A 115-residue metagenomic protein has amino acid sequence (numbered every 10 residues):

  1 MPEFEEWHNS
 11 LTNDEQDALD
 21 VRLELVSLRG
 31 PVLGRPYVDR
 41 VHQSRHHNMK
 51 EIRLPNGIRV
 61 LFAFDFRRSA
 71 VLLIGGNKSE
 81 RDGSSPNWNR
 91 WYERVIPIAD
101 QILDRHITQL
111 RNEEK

Functional and structural regions predicted by a protein language model:
M1-P2, P36, D65, N77: Alpha-helix initiation/capping motif
M1-R22, N87, L103-D104, T108-K115: Arg/Lys-rich, positively charged N-terminal/basic patches that mediate binding to nucleic acids
E3, A18, R29-P31, D39 (+4 more regions): Residue-level signal for well-ordered alpha-helical segments
E3-W7, R22, V26, G30-L33 (+3 more regions): Generic alpha-helix detector with strongest preference for long hydrophobic helices that associate with membranes
E15, L19-R22, Y37, N48 (+3 more regions): Amphipathic alpha-helical interface surfaces
Q16-L19, S27, G34, H46-M49 (+2 more regions): Residues in flexible loops and secondary-structure boundaries
L25-L54, E113-K115: A short, surface-exposed loop/turn module that caps and links secondary-structure elements
G57-R59, F64-K115: Enriched for short, Lys/Arg-rich terminal
